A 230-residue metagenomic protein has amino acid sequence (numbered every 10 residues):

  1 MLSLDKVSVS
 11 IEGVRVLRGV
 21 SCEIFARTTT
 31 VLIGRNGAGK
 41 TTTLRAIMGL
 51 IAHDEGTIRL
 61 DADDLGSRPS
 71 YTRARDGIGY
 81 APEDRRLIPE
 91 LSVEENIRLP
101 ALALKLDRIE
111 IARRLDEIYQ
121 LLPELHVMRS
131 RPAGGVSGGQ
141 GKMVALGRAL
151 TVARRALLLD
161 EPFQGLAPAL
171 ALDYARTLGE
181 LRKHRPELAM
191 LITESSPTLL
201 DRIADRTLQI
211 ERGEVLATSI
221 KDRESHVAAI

Functional and structural regions predicted by a protein language model:
L2-L4, L17: Conserved structural motif at the start of ABC-family nucleotide-binding domains
E12, E95-E110, L121-P123, A217: ABC-type ATPase nucleotide-binding domains, specifically the catalytic core motifs of the NBD
M48: Helix-to-loop junction immediately C-terminal to a conserved catalytic motif
G56-D64, D76, E110-L115, A217: Conserved ABC transporter NBD signature motif
E90-R98, R129: Short coil-to-helix segment of the ABC ATPase nucleotide-binding domain corresponding to the Q-loop/switch region
P132-V136: Conserved ABC ATPase signature
A149-L150: ABC ATPase C-loop
L172-P186: Helical segment within the ABC ATPase nucleotide-binding domain
